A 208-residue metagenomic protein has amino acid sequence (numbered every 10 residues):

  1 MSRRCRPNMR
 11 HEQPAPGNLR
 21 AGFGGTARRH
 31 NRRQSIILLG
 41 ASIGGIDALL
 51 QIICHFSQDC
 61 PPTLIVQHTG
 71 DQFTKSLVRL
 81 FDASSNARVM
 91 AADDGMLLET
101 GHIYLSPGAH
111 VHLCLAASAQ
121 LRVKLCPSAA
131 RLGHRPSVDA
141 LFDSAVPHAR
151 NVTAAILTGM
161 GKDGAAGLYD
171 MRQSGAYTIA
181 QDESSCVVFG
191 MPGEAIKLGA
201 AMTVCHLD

Functional and structural regions predicted by a protein language model:
M1-D208: Conserved acid/base catalytic micro-environments in cytosolic active-site loops
